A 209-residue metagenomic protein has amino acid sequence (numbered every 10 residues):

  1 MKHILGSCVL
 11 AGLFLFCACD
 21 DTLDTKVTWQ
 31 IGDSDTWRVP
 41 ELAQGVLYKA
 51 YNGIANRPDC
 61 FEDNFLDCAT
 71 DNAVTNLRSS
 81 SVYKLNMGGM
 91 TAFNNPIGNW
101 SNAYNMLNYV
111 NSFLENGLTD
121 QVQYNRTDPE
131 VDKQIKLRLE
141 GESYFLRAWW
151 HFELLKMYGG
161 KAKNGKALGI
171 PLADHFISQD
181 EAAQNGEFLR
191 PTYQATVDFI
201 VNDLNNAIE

Functional and structural regions predicted by a protein language model:
K2-V9: Sec-dependent signal peptide recognition, specifically the positively charged N-region followed immediately by
C19-D24, V201-I208: Aromatic-residue-lined binding/catalytic grooves and analogous aromatic/hydrophobic interfacial grooves in multimeric
C19-T70: Membrane-proximal, proline-rich intrinsically disordered regions
Q44, S80-G160, G186-T196, N206-E209: Conserved, well-structured interaction surfaces
A55-E62, V74-T75, W150-A162: Secretory-pathway/luminal and periplasmic proteins that interact with or process carbohydrate-rich
A162-Q179: Short, flexible, mixed-charge acidic loops at enzyme active sites
S178-F188: Substrate-binding clefts and substrate-entry loops adjacent to catalytic sites of polymer-processing enzymes acting on
